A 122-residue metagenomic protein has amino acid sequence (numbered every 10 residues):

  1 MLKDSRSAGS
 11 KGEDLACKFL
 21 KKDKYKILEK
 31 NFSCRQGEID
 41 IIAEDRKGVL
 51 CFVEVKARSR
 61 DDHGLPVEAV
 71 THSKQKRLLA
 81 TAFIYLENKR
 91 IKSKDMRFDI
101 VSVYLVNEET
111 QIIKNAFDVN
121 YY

Functional and structural regions predicted by a protein language model:
M1-K30: Acidic-basic catalytic patches of nuclease active cores, encompassing PD-(D/E)XK and other metal-cofactor nuclease
K3, S7, K11, Q36 (+3 more regions): Residues at secondary-structure transition points
L20, I39-A43, G48-D61, L78: Conserved catalytic cores of phosphodiester-cleaving nucleases, focusing on short active-site segments
C34-E38, N107: Short acidic/glycine-enriched loop/turn segments that link adjacent beta-strands
V49-C51, R97-D99, Q111: Protein kinase-like catalytic core scaffold
A57-Y104: Catalytic cores of nucleic-acid endonucleases
Y104-Y122: Short, low-complexity, polybasic intrinsically disordered segments
